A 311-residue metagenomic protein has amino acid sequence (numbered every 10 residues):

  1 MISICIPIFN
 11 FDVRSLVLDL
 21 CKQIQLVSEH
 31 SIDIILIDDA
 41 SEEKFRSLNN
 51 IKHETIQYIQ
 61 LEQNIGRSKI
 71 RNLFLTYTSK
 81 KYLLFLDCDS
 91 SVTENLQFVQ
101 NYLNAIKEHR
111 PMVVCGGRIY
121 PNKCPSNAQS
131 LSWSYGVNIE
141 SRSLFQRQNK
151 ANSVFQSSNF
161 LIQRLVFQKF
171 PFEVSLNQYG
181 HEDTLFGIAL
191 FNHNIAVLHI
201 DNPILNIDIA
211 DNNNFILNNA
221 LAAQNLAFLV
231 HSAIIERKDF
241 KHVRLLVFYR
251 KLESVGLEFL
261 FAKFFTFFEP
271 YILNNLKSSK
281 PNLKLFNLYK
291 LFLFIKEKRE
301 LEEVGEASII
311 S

Functional and structural regions predicted by a protein language model:
N10-L26: Short, well-formed alpha-helical segments that are part of the catalytic scaffolds of diverse glycosyltransferases
L36-R46, D87-S91: A conserved acidic beta->alpha catalytic loop
L61-T78: Glycine-rich, basic loop-to-helix element that forms the pyrophosphate-binding segment of sugar-nucleotide handling
L83: Short aromatic/hydrophobic "clamp" motif used to bind/position activated sugar donors
E94-Q129: Conserved donor NDP-sugar-binding/catalytic core segment of glycosyltransferases
G117, W133-N152: Short, flexible, basic/aromatic active-site loop/helix in glycosyltransferases
Q178-F186: Acidic donor-binding loop at a coil-to-helix junction in glycosyltransferase catalytic cores that engages
L221, F240-S311: Non-catalytic, C-terminal membrane-associated alpha-helical segments of glycosyltransferases
